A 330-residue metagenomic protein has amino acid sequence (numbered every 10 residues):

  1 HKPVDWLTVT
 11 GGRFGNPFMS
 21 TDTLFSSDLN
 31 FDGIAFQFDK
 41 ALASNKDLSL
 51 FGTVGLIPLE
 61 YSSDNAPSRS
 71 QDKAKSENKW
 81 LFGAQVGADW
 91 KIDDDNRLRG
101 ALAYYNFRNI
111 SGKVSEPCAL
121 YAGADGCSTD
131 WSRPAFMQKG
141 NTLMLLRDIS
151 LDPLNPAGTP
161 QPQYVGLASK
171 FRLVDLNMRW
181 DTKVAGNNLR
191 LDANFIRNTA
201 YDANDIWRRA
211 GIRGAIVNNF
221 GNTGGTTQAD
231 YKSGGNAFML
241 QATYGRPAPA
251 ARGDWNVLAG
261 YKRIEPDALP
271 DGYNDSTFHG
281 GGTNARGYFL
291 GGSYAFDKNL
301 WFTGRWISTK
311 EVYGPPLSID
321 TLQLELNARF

Functional and structural regions predicted by a protein language model:
H1-G112, G234-Y273: Outer membrane beta-barrel
S26-F31, R69-D72, E116-G123, R208-G214 (+2 more regions): Flexible, surface-exposed loop regions and adjacent strand-edge segments of Gram-negative outer-membrane beta-barrel
R108-F136: A surface-exposed, glycine/aromatic-enriched loop/edge motif typical of exported proteins
S128-F330: Outer-membrane beta-barrel pore domains
